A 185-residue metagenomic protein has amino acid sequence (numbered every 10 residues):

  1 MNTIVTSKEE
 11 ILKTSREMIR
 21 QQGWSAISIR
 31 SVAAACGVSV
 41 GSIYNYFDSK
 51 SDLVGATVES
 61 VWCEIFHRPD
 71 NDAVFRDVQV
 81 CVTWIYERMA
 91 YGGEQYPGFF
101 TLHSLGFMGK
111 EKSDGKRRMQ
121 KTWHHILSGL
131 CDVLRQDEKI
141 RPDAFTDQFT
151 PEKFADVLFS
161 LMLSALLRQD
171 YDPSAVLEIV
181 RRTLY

Functional and structural regions predicted by a protein language model:
M1-T6, D143-F145: N-terminal intrinsically disordered/low-complexity leader segments
I4, E10, T14, M18-D52 (+1 more regions): Helix-turn-helix
T14, M18, E64, R88 (+2 more regions): Amphipathic alpha-helical interface segments
S25-A26, R141-F149: Short, charged helix-capping/linker segments at alpha-helix termini
A56, D70-Q95, P151-A155, L177: Hydrophobic alpha-helical connector segments
E59-F66: Short, basic, alpha-helical segments at the C-terminal edge of helix-turn-helix-like DNA-binding modules
Y86-E94, L102-K110, C131-R135, L161 (+1 more regions): Helix-loop "lid/cap" segments that line or gate small-molecule binding pockets
E94-Q95, L102, E111-I140, F149-E152 (+1 more regions): Amphipathic alpha-helical packing segments from all-alpha helical-bundle domains
